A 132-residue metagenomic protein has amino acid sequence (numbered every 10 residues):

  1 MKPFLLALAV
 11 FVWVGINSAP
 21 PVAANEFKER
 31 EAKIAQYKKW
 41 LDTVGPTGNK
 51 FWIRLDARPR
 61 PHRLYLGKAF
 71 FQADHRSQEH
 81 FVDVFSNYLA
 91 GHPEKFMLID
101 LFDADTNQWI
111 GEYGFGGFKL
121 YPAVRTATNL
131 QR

Functional and structural regions predicted by a protein language model:
M1-F4: Positively charged n-region of N-terminal signal peptides that target proteins for export
L6, R54, L89-G91: Generic marker of residues within folded, mature protein domains
A7-G15: Bacterial N-terminal signal peptides
N17-S18, K119: Compositionally biased, intrinsically disordered/low-complexity regions enriched for serine, proline and threonine
S18-A24: Sec/Tat signal peptide C-region and signal peptidase I cleavage site
N25-F70, F96-R132: Polar/charged, Gly/Pro-rich intrinsically disordered segments
Q72-K95: Short, non-transmembrane amphipathic alpha-helical segments
